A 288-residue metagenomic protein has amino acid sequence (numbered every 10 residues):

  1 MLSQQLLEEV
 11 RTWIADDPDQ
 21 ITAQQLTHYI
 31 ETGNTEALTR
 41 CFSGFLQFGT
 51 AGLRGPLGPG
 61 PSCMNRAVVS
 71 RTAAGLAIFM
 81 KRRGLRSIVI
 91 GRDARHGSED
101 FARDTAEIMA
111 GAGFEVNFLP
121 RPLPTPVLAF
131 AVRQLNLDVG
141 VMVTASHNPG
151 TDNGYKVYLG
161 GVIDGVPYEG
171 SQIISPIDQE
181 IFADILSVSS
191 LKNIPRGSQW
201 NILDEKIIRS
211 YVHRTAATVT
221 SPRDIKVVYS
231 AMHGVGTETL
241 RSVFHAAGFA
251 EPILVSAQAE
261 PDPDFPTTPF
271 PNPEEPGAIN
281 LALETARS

Functional and structural regions predicted by a protein language model:
Q5-T105, G111-A112, N201-V227, V235: An N-terminal, well-structured beta->alpha segment
W13, D17, I21, A37-C41 (+2 more regions): Gly/Ser/Thr-enriched, mixed-charge loops and adjacent short helices that form phosphate/oxyanion-binding elements
R40, K81-R83, V132-L135, N148-G150 (+3 more regions): Solvent-exposed alpha-helices and their adjacent loops that cap or buttress functional pockets in soluble metabolic
L53-G55, G60-S62, R95, L123-P124 (+4 more regions): Short, glycine-/Ser/Thr-/acidic-enriched flexible segments
V89-D152, V243, A247-S288: N-terminal small/polar loop signature for handling phosphorylated ligands or for N-terminal nucleophile
